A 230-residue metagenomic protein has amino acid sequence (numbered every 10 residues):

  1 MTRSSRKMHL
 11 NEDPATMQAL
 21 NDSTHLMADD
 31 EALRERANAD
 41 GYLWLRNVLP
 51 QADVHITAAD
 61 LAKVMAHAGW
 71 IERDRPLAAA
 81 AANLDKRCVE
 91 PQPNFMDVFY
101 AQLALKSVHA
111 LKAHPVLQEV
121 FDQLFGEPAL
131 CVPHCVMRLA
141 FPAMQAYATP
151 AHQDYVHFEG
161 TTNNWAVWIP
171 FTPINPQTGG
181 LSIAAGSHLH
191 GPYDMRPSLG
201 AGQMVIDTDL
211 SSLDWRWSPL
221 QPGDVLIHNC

Functional and structural regions predicted by a protein language model:
T2-D40, R46-A151, H157-F158: Non-heme Fe(II)-dependent double-stranded beta-helix
A15-Q18, I174-C230: Double-stranded beta-helix
W44-L45, N229: Phosphate-binding beta-loop-alpha motif at adenosine-nucleotide cofactor sites
E159-N163: Amphipathic alpha-helical effector-binding/dimerization core of metabolite-sensing transcriptional regulators
